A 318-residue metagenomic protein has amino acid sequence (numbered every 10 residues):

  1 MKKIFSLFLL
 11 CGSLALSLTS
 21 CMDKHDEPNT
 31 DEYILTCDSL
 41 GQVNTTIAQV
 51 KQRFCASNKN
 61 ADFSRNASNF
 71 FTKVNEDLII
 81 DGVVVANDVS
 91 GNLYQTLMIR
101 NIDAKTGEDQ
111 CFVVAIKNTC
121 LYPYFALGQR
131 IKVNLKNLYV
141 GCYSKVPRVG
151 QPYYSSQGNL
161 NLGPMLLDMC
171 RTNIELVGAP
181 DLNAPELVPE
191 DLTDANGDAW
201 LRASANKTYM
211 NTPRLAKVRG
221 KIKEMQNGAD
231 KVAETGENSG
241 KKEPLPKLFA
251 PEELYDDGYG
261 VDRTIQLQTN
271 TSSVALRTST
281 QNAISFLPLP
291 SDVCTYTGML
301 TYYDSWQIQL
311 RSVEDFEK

Functional and structural regions predicted by a protein language model:
M1-F8: Bacterial N-terminal signal peptides that target proteins for export
C11-A15: Alpha-helical transmembrane segments
L16-S20: C-terminal motif of bacterial Sec signal peptides marking the signal peptidase cleavage site
M22-Y94, M98-A104, Q110-R130, N134-K318: OB-fold nucleic-acid-binding modules
